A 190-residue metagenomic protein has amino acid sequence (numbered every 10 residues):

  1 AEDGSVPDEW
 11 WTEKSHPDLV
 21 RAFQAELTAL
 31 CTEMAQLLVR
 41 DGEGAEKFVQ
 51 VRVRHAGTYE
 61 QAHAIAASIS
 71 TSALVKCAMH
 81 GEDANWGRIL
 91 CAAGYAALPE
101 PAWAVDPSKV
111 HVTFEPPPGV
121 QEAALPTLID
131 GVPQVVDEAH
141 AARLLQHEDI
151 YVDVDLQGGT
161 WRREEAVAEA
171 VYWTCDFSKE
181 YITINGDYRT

Functional and structural regions predicted by a protein language model:
A1-T190: A structural signal for small-residue-enriched, beta-sheet-centric alpha/beta enzyme cores and oligomeric scaffold folds
